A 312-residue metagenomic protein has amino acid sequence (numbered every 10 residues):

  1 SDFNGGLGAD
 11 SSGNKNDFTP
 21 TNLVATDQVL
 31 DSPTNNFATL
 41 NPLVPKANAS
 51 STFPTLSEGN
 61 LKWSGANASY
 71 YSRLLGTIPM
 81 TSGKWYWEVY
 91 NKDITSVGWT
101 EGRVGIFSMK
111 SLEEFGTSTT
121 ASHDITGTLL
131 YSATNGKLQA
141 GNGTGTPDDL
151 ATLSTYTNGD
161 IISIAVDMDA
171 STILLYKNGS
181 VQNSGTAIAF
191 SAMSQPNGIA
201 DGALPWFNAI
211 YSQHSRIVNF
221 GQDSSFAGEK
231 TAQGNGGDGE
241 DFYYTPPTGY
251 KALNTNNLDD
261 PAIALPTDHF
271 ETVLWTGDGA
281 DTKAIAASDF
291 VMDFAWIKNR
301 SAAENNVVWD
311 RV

Functional and structural regions predicted by a protein language model:
S1-V312: PRY/SPRY (B30.2) beta-sandwich protein-interaction domains and their adjacent Ser/Pro/Gly-rich low-complexity linkers
